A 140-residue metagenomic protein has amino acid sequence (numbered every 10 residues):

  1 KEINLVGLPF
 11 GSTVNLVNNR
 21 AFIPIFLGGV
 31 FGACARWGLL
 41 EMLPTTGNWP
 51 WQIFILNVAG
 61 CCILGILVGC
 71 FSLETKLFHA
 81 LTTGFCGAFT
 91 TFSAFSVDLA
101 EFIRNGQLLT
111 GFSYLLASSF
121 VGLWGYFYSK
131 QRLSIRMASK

Functional and structural regions predicted by a protein language model:
E2-K140: Membrane-interface helix-loop junctions in multi-pass transporters/channels
